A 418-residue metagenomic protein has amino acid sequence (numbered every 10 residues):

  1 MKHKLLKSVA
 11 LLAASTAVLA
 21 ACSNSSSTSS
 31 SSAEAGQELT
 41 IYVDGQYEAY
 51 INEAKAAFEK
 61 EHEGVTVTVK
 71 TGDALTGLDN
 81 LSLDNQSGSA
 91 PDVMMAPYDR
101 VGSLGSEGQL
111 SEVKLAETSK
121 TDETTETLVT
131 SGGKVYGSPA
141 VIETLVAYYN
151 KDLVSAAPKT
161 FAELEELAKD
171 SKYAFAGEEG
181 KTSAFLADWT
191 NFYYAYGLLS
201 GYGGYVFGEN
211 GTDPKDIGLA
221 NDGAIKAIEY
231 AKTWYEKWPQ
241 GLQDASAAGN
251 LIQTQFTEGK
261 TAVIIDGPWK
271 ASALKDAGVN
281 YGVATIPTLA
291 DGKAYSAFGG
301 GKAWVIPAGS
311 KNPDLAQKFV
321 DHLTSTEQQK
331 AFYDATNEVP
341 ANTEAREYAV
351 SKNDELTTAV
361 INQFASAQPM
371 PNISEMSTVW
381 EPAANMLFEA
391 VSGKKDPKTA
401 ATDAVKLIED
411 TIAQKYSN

Functional and structural regions predicted by a protein language model:
K2-S15, L19-R100, G292, L315 (+2 more regions): Conserved N-terminal structural module of periplasmic/extracytoplasmic solute-binding proteins
A57-E123, Y136, K151-K159, T254-Q255 (+3 more regions): Extracytoplasmic "Venus flytrap"/periplasmic binding protein-like
K60, S155, E236, K275-N337: Extracytoplasmic/periplasmic substrate-recognition and gating elements
Y98-L145, A156, F161-E165, A176-G180 (+2 more regions): Hinge/lid segment of periplasmic solute-binding proteins
L115-T121, A176-F185, Y205-I228, D276 (+3 more regions): Short, solvent-exposed loop/beta-turn-alpha elements that line the ligand-binding surface or hinge of extracytoplasmic
Y136-A140, L145, E165-I217, T261: Extracytoplasmic/periplasmic solute-binding protein
A168, P214-A245: Glycine-centered hinge/linker elements that transmit conformational signals in sensory and ligand-binding systems
A365-N418: Conserved C-terminal helix/tail region of periplasmic/extracytoplasmic solute-binding proteins
